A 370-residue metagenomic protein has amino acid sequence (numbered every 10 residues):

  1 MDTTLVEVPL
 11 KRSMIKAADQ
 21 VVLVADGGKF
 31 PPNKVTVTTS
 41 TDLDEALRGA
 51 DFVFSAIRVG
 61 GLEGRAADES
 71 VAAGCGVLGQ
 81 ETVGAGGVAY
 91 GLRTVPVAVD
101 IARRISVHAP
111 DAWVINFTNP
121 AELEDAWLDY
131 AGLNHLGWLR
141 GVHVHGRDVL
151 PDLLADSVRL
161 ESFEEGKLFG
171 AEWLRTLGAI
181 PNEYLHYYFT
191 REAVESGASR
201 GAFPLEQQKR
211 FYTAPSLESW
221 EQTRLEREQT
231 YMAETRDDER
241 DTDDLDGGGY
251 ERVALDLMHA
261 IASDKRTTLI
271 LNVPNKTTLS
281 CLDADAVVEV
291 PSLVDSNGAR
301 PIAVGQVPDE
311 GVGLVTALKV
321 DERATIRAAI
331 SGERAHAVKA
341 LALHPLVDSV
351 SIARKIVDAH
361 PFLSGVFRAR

Functional and structural regions predicted by a protein language model:
M1-P32: Glycine-rich phosphate-binding loop and adjoining beta1-alpha1-beta2 segment of Rossmann-like nucleotide-binding folds
D2, T36, W113: Residues at the starts of beta-strands that form the adenosine-phosphate
V6, S40, F117-T118: Structural motif
K11-M14, L47, L62, E122-D125 (+1 more regions): Flexible loop/turn segments at secondary-structure boundaries
T36-G49: Short acidic low-complexity segments
L47-I57: N-terminal Rossmann-like NAD(P) cofactor-binding module of classical short-chain dehydrogenase/reductase
V59-L128: Rossmann-fold NAD(P)-binding glycine/threonine-rich loop
A126-R370: Long, compositionally biased stretches enriched for glycine and/or charged residues
